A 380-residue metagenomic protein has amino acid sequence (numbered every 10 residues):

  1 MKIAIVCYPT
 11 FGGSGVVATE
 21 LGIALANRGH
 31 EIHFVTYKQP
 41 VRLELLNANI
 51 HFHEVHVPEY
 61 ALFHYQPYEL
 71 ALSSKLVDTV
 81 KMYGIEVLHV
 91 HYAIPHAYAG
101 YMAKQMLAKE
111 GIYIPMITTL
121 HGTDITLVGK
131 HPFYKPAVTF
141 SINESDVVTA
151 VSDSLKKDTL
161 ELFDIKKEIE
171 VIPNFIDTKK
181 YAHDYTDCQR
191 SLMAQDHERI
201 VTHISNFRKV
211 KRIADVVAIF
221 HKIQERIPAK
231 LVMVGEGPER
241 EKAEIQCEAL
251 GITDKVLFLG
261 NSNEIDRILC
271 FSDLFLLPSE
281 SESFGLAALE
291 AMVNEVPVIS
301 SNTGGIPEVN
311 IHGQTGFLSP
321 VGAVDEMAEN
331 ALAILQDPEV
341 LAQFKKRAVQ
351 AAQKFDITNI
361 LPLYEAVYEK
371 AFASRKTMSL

Functional and structural regions predicted by a protein language model:
I5-F11, I23-Y68: N-terminal strand-loop element at the rim of the active site of nucleotide-sugar-dependent glycosyltransferases
S154, F175: Carbohydrate-associated surface elements
A182-Q195: A short helix/loop element that forms part of the nucleotide-sugar donor recognition site in Leloir-type
A194-F220, V232: Conserved donor-binding/catalytic core segment of Leloir-type glycosyltransferases
N261, E280: Aromatic "clamp/platform" in nucleotide-sugar-dependent glycosyltransferases that forms part of the donor/acceptor
P297-S300, N310: Short hydrophobic beta-strand element within catalytic cores of glycosyltransferases and related nucleotide-activated
H312-G313, F317-V324, A333-P338: Conserved acidic donor-binding segment of nucleotide-sugar-dependent glycosyltransferases
E326, A333, V340-K354, L363-A366: A short, well-ordered alpha-helix in the C-terminal region of glycosyltransferases
